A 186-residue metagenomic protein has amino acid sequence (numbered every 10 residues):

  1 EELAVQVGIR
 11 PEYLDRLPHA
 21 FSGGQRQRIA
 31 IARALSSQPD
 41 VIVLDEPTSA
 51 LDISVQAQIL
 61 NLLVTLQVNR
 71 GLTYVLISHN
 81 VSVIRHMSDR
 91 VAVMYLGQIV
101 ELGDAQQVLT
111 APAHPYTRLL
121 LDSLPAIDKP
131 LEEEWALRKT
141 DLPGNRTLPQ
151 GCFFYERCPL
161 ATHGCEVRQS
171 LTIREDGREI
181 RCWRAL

Functional and structural regions predicted by a protein language model:
E1-E12, L121-D122: Conserved ABC ATPase "signature" region
D15-L17, E133: Interfacial catalytic loop of ABC nucleotide-binding domains
L17-F21, Q25: Conserved ABC ATPase signature
Q38: Conserved catalytic motifs of ABC-family nucleotide-binding domains
V43, P47, L51, V55-E133: P-loop NTP-binding/switch modules centered on Walker-like glycine-rich loops
D104-L186: Short catalytic/signature loops enriched in Gly
